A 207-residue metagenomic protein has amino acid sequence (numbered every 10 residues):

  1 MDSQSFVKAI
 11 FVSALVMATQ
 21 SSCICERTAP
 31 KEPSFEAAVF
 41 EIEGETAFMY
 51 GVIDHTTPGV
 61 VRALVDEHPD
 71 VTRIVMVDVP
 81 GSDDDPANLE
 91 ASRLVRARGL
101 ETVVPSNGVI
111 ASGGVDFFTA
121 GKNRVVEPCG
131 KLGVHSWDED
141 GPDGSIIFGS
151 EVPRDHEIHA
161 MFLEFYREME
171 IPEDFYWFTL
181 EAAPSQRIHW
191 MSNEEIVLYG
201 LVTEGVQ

Functional and structural regions predicted by a protein language model:
M1-I10: Bacterial N-terminal signal peptides that target proteins for export
Q20-S22: C-terminal motif of bacterial Sec signal peptides marking the signal peptidase cleavage site
T28-V60: STAS-typified acidic loop motif
M49, I74, F118, I196: Terminal peptide-recognition signature
D70-A87, E101-N107: Short, glycine-/small-residue-enriched flexible loop/hinge segments at domain edges that mediate gating
R73, G141-Q207: Charged, glycine-interspersed solvent-exposed loop segments at helix/strand-loop junctions that cap or gate access
P80, R96-G141: Glycine-rich beta-to-alpha active-site loop
P86-E90, R96: Membrane-embedded segments
